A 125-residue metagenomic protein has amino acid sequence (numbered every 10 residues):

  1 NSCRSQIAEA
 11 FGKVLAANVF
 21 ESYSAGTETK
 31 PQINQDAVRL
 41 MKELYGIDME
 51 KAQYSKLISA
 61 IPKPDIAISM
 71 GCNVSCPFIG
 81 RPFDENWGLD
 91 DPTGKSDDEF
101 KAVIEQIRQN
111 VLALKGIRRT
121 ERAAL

Functional and structural regions predicted by a protein language model:
S2-L125: Short polar/charged helix/loop
